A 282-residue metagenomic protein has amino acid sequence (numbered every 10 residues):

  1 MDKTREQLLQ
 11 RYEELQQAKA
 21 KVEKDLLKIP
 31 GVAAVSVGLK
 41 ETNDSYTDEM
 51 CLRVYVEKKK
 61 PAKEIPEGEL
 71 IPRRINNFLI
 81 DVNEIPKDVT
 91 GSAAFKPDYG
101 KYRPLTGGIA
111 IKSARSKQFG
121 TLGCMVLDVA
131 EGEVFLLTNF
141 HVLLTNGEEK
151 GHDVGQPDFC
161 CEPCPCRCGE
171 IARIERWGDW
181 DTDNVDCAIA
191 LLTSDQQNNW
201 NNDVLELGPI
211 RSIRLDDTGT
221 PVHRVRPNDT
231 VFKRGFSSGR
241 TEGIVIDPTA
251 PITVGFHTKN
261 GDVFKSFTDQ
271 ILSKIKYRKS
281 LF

Functional and structural regions predicted by a protein language model:
M1-V126, V134: Noncatalytic regulatory segments and standalone regulatory/sensor domains
N76, D262-K265, S280: Short non-domain terminal segments
F95-I275: Serine endopeptidase catalytic core focused on the charge-relay Asp
K276-F282: Extracellular low-complexity, Gly/Ser/Thr-rich intrinsically disordered linkers and protease-sensitive activation/hinge
